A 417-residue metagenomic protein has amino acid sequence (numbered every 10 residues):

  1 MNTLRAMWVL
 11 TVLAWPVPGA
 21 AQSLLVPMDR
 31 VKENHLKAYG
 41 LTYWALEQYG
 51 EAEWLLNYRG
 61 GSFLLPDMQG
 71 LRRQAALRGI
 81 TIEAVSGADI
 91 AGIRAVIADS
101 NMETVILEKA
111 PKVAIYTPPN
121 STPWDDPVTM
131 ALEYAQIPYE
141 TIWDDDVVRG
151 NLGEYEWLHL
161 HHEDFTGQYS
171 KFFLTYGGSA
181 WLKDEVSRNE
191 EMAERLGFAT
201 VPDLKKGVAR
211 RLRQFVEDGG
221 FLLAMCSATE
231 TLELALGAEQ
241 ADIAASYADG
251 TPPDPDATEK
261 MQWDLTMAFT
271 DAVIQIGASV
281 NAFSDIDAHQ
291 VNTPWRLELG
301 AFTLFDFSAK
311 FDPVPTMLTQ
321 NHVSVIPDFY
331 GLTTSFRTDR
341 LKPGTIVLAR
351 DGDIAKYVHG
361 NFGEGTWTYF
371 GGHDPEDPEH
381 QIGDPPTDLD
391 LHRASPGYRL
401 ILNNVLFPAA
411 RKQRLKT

Functional and structural regions predicted by a protein language model:
M1-A6: Positively charged n-region of N-terminal signal peptides that target proteins for export
W8-V9, G19-A20: Cleavable N-terminal signal peptides
A21-D126, A135-P138: Hydrophobic targeting/anchoring helices
Q22-L64, D242, D339-I346, R350-T417: Extracellular ligand-binding/catalytic regions of CAZymes and related secreted enzymes and adhesion modules
S23-L24, D29-E33, F63-R73, S121-T229 (+2 more regions): Helical hinge/lid and interdomain linker segments adjacent to catalytic or ligand-binding clefts that mediate domain
I106-K109, G150-G153, F215, N361-G363: Extracellular/periplasmic catalytic domains that process cell-envelope and extracellular macromolecules
D126, E133, E230, A241 (+1 more regions): Catalytic beta-strand/loop cores that center a nucleophilic Ser/Cys/Thr and support acyl-enzyme chemistry
